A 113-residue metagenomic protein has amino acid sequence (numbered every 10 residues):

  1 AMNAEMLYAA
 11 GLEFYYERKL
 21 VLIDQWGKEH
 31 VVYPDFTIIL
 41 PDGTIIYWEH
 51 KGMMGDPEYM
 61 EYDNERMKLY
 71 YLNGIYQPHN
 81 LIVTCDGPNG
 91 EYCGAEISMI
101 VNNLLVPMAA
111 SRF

Functional and structural regions predicted by a protein language model:
A1, M60-K68, I97-N102: Well-ordered, non-membrane alpha-helical segments in soluble/globular domains
N3-Y15, L72-I75: Short helix-loop-beta junction
Y8, E13-D42: Active-site metal-binding core of divalent-cation-utilizing nuclease and nuclease-like domains
R18, E49-G52, C85: Active-site proximal loops enriched in glycine and acidic residues that flank catalytic Cys/His/Asp and coordinate
L20-V31, D56-P57, G87-C93: Acidic-and-aromatic substrate-binding clefts and catalytic sites of carbohydrate-active enzymes
Y33-M67: Short beta-strand-loop-alpha-helix junction that forms the active-site gateway of nucleic-acid-processing nucleases
Y71-F113: Basic, glycine-rich
